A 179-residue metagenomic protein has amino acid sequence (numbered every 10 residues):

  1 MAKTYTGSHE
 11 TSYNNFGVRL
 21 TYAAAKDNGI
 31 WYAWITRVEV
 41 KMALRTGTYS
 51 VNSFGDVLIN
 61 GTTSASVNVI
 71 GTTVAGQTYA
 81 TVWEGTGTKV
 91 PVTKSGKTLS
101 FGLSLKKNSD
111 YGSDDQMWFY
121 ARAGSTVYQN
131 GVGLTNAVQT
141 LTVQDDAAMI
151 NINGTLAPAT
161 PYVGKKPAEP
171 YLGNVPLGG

Functional and structural regions predicted by a protein language model:
M1-P158, Y162-G179: Polar, enzyme-active/binding microenvironments
